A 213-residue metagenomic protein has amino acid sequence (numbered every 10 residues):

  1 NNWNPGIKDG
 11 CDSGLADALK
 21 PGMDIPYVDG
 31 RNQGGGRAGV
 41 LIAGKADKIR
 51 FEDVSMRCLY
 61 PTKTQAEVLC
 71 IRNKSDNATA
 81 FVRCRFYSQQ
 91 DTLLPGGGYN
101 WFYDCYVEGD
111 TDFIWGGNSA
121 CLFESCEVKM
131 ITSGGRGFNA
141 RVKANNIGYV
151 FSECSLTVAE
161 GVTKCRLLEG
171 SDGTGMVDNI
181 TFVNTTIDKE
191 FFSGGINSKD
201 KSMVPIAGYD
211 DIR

Functional and structural regions predicted by a protein language model:
N1-R213: Sequence-level preference for short, compositionally simple segments enriched in small aliphatic or small polar residues
